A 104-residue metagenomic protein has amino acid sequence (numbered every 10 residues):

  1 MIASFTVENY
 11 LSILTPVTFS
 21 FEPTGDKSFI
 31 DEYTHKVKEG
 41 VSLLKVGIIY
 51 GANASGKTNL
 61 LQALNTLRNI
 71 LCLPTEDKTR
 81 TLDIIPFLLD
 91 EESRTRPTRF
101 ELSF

Functional and structural regions predicted by a protein language model:
M1, T15, R96-F100: Residues at beta-strand starts and edge strands
I2, T6-N65: Pre-Walker A-like glycine/lysine-rich segment at the N-terminus of P-loop NTPase domains
S42, G47-I48, A52, Q62-F104: Conserved P-loop NTP-binding catalytic core
